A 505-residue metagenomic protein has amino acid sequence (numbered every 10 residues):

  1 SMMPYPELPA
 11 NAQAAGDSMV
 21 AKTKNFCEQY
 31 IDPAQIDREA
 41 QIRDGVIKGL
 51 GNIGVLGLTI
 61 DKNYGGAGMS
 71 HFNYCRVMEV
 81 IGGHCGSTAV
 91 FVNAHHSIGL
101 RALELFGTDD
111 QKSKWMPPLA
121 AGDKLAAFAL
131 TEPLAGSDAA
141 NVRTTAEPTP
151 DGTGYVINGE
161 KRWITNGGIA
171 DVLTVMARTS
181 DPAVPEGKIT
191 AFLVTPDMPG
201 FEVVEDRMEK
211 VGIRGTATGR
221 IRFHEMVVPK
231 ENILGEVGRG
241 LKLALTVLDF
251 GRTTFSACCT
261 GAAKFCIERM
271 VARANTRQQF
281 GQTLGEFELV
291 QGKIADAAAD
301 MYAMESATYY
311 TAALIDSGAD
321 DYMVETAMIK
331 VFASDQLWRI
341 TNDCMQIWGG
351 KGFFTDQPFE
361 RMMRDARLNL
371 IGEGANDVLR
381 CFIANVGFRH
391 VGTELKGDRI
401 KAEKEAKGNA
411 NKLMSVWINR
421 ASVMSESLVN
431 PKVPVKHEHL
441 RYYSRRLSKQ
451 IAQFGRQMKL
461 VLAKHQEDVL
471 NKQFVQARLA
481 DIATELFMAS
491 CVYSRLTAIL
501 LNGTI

Functional and structural regions predicted by a protein language model:
S1-A94, R101, L105-K114, P118-L125 (+5 more regions): Amphipathic, small/basic residue-rich leader segments at the start of a protein or domain
N25-F26, G54, I164, I213-R214 (+2 more regions): Alpha-helix capping/hinge segments and adjacent helical runs
K124-L130, F201-D206: Short Pro/Gly-enriched beta-strand edge/turn motifs at strand-loop
L134-S137, W163-N166, P182-A183, K210-A217: Short Gly/Pro-enriched turn/cap motifs at secondary-structure boundaries
T144-P148: A structural signal for short hydrophobic beta-strand segments in well-ordered beta-sheet cores
G154, N158-V203: A short core secondary-structure module
V203-Y302, L368-N369, N385-V391, I400-F487: Glycine-rich beta->alpha junctions and the first turn(s) of the following alpha-helix
N275, Q279, Y302-F332, M345-W348 (+2 more regions): C-terminal helix-coil-helix/basic helical segment that borders enzyme active sites and/or dimer interfaces and provides
